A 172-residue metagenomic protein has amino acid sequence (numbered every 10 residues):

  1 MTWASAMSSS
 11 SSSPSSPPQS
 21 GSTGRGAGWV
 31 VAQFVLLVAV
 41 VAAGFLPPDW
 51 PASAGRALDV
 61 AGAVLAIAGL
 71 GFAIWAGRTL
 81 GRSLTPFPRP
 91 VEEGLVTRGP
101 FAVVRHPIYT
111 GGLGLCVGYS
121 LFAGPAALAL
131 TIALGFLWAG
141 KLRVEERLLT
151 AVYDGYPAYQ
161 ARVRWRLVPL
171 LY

Functional and structural regions predicted by a protein language model:
M1-T97, L113-Y172: Membrane-anchoring alpha-helices and their flanking helix-loop junctions
R98, A102-T110: Histidine-centered phosphotransfer motif of kinases
